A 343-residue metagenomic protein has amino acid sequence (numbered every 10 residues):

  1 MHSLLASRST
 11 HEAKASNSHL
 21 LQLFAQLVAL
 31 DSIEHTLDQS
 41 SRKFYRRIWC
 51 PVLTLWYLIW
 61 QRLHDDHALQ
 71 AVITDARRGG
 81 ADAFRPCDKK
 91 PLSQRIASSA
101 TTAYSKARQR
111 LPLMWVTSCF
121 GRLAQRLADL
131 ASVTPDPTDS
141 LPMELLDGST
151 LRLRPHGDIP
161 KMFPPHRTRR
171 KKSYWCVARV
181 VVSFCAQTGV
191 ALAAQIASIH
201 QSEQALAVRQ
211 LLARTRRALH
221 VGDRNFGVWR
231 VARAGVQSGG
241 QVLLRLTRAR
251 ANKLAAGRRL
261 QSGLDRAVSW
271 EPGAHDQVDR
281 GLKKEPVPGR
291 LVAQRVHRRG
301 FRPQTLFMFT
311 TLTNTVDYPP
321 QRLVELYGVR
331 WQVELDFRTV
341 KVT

Functional and structural regions predicted by a protein language model:
M1-V72, A76, Q109-L111, S118-R122 (+4 more regions): Single, function-defining residue in the core of a domain
A68-S93: DNA-recognition alpha helix
R85-L111: Major-groove recognition helix of helix-turn-helix-like DNA-binding domains
A100, L145-L146: Noncatalytic, basic helical substrate-engagement surface that gates or grips nucleic-acid strands
L113, D129: Extended, highly charged
